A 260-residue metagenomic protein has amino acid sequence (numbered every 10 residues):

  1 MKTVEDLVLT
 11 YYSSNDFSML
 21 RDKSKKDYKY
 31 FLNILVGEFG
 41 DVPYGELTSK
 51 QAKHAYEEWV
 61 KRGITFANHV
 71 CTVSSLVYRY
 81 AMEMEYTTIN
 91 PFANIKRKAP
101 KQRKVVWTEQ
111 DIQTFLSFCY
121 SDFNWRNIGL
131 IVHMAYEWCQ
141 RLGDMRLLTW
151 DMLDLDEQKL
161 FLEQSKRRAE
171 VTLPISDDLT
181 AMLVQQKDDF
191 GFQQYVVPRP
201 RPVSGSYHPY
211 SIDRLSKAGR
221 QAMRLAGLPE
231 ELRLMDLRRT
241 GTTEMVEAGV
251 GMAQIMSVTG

Functional and structural regions predicted by a protein language model:
T3-L7, P43, T149: Short, structural beta-strand-to-alpha-helix junction motif
L9-K23, K29-R103, S117-C119: N-terminal core-binding DNA-recognition domain of tyrosine recombinases/integrases
Y28, S49, V70, I112 (+5 more regions): Short, leucine-enriched amphipathic alpha-helices that occur as contiguous helical runs
T65, E83, H133, E137 (+4 more regions): C-terminal catalytic core of tyrosine-transesterase DNA break-rejoin enzymes
N68-V70, E83, T87-I89, A93-L142 (+4 more regions): Basic, Lys/Arg- and aromatic-enriched nucleic-acid-binding interface segment
D111, W138-Q140, L147-D188: Conserved tyrosine-mediated DNA breakage-rejoining catalytic core shared by Y-recombinases
S165-Q185, Q193-Q221: C-terminal catalytic core of Y-nucleophile DNA break-rejoin enzymes
